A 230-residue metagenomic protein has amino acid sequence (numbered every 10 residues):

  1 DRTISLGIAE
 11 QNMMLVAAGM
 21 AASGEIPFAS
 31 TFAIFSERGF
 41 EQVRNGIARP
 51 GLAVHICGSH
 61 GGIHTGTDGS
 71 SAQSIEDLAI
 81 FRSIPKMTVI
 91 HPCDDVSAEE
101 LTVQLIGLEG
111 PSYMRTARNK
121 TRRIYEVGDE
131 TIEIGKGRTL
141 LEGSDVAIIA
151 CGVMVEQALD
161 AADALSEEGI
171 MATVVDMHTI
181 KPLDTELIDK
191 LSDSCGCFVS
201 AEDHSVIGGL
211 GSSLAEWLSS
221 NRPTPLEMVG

Functional and structural regions predicted by a protein language model:
D1-R115, K120, T131: Thiamine diphosphate
T65-G66, A117-G230: Thiamine diphosphate
